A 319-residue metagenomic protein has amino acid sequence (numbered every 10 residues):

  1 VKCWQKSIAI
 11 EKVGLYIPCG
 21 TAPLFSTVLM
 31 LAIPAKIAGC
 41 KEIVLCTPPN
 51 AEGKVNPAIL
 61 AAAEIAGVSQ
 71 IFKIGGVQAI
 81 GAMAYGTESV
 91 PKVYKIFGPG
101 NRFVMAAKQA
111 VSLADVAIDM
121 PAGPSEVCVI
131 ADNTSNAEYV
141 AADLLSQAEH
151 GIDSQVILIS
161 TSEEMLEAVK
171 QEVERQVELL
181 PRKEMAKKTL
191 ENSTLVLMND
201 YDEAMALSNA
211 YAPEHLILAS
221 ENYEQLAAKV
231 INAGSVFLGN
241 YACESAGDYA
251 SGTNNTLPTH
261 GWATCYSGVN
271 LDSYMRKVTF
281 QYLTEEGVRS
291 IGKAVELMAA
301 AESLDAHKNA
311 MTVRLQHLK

Functional and structural regions predicted by a protein language model:
V1-A61: Conserved small-residue-rich beta-alpha loop and adjacent elements that most often cradle the phosphate/pyrophosphate
S26, I37-K54, D132-Y139, D143-L180: Glycine-rich phosphate/diphosphate-binding loop of Rossmann-like nucleotide-binding domains
N50-K54, I74-A82, Y223: Short acidic loop-to-helix transition motifs that present clustered carboxylates
I65-Q155: Conserved NAD(P)+-binding/catalytic subdomain of aldehyde/semialdehyde dehydrogenases
V93, A117, S154-I159, L179-T189 (+3 more regions): Flexible, glycine/charged-enriched surface loops at secondary-structure junctions
S146, H150, L158-A233: A glycine- and small/hydrophobic-rich beta-loop-beta segment that serves as a flexible "lid/hinge" or phosphate-binding
N209-K319: C-terminal core of ALDH-fold dehydrogenases
